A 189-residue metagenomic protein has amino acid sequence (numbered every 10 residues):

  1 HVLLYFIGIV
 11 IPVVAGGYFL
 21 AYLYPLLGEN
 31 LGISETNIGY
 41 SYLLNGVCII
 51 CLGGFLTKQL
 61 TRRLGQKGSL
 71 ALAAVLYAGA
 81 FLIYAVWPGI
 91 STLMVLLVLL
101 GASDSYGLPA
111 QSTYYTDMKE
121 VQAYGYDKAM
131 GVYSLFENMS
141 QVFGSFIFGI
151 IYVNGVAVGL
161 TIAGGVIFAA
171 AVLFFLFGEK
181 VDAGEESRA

Functional and structural regions predicted by a protein language model:
L4-G8, V13-L31, E35-S41: Helix-loop boundary and gating motifs at the non-cytosolic
L52-G65, Y152: Helix-to-loop junctions at the C-terminal end of transmembrane segments in multipass secondary transporters
G68-I83: Structural signature of the two symmetry-related core transmembrane helices
A85-L96: Helix-loop junctions at membrane interfaces in 12-TM secondary transporters
Y106-V121: Intracellular juxtamembrane helix-capping segments at the cytosolic ends of symmetry-related transmembrane helices
Y124-V153: A late C-terminal transmembrane helix in Major Facilitator Superfamily
I150-I167: A membrane-interface helix-boundary motif in multi-pass transporters
I162-A189: Multi-pass alpha-helical transporter architecture, strongest for 12-TM Major Facilitator/SLC carriers used
